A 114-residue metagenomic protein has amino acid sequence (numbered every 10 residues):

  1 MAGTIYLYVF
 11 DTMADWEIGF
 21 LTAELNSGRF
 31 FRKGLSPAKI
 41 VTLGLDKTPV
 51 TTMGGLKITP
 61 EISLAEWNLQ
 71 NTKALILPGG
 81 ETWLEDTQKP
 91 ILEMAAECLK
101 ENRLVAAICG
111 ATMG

Functional and structural regions predicted by a protein language model:
M1-E101, G114: Extended, subdomain-level signal for the structured scaffold at the beginning of enzyme domains
I108-C109: Short, thiol/selenol-centered motifs that function as redox-active sites or metal-ligating centers
